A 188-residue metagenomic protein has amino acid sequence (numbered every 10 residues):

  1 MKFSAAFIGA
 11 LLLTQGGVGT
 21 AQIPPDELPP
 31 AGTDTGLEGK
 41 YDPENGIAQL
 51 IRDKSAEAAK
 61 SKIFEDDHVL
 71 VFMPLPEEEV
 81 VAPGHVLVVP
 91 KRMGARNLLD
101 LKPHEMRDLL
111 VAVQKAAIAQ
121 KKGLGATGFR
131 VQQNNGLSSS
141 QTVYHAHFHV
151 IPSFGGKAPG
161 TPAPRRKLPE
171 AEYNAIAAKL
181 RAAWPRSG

Functional and structural regions predicted by a protein language model:
K2, G19-G188: HIT superfamily nucleotide-processing domains
K2-I8: Sec-dependent signal peptide recognition, specifically the positively charged N-region followed immediately by
L11-L13: Extended alpha-helical scaffold regions
